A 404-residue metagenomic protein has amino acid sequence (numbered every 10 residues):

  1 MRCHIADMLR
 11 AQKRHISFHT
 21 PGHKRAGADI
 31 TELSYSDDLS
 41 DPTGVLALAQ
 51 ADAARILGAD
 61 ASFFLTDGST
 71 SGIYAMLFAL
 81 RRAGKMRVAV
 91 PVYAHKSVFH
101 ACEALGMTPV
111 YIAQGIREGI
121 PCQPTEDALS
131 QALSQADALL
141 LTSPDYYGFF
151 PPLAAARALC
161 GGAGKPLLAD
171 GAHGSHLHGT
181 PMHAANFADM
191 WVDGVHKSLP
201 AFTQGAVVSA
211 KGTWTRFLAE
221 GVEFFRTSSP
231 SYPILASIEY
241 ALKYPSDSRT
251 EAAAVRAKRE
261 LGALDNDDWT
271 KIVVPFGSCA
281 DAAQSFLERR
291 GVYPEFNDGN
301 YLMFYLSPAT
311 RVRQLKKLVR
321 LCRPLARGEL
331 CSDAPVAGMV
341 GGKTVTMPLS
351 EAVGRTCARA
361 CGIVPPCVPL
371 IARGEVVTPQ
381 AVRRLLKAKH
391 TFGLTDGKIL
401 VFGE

Functional and structural regions predicted by a protein language model:
M1-G44, K165: N-terminal "arm"/small-domain region of PLP-dependent enzymes with the aminotransferase-like
R2-A6, I56-A59, G68-D265: Conserved PLP-enzyme active-site core in the AAT-like
I30-S71, Y93: Conserved N-terminal alpha-helix of the aminotransferase class I/II PLP-enzyme fold
S36, F63-L65, L139-T142, L302-Y305: Short glycine-rich or small-residue beta-strand-to-loop segments that form or flank ligand, phosphate, metal/Fe-S
A61-F63, W191-D193, G291-E295: A short linear hydrophobic-aromatic micro-motif
D265-T395: Conserved C-terminal alpha-helix-loop-beta "cap" of PLP-dependent enzymes that closes/shapes the active-site mouth
G397-G403: Terminal helix/beta-alpha structural elements that buttress the NAD(P)+-binding lobe
